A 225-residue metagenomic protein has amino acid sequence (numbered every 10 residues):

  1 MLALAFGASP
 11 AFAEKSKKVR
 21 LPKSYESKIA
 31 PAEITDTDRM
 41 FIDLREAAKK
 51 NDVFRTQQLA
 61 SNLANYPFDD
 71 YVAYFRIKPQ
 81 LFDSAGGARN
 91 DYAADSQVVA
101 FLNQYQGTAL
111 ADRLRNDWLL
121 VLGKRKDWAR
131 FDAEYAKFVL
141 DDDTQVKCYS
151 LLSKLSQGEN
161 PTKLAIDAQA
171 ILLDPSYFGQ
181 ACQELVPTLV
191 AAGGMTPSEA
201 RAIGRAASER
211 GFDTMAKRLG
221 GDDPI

Functional and structural regions predicted by a protein language model:
M1-G7: Bacterial N-terminal signal peptides
F12-I225: Alpha-helical solenoid repeat scaffolds
